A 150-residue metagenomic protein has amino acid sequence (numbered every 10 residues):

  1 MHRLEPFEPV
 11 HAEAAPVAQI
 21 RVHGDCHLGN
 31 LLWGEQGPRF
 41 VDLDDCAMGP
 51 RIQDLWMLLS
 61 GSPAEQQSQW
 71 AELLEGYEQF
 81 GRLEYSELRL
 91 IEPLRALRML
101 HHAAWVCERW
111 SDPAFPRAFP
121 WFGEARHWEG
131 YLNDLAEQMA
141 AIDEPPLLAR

Functional and structural regions predicted by a protein language model:
M1-G24, E144-L148: An alpha-helical support segment within catalytic cores of ATP-dependent transferases
R21, R39-D42: Pre-DFG segment of protein kinase catalytic domains
V22, H27-L28, L32: Canonical protein kinase catalytic loop motif
N30-F40: Conserved protein kinase catalytic/activation segment
R51-R82, R98-A114: Active-site activation/catalytic loop segments of kinase-like enzymes and analogous catalytic loops in related
Y85-R95: All-alpha amphipathic helical-bundle segments outside canonical DNA-binding/catalytic cores that form hydrophobic
A104-R150: ATP/Mg2+ or Mg2+-diphosphate-binding catalytic cores that bind nucleotide phosphates or diphosphates via glycine-rich
